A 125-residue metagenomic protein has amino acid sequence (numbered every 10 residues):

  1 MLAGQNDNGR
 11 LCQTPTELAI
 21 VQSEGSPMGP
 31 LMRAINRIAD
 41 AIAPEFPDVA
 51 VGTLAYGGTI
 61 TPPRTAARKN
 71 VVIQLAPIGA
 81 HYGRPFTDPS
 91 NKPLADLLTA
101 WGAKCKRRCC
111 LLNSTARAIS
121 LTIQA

Functional and structural regions predicted by a protein language model:
M1-A125: Catalytic-core regions of glycoside hydrolase
